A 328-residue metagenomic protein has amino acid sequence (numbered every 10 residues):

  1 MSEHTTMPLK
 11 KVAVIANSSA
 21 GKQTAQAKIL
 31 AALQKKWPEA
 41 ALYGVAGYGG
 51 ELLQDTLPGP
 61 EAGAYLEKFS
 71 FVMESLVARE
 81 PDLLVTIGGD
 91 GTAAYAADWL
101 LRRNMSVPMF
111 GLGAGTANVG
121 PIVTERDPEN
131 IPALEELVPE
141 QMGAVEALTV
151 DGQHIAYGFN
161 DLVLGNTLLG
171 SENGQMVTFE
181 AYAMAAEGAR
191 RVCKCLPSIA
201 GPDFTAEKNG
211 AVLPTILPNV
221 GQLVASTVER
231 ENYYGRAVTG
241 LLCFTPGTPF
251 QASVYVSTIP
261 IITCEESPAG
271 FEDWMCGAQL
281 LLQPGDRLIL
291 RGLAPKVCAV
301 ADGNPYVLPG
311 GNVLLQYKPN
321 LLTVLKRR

Functional and structural regions predicted by a protein language model:
M1-L83, A94, I131-A133, P139 (+1 more regions): ATP/NTP phosphate-donor binding region
P8-A16, G21, A25, G47 (+2 more regions): ATP/nucleoside-binding phosphotransfer catalytic cores, i.e., glycine-rich phosphate-binding loops
S18-S19, G89-T92, G115, T167: Short glycine-rich anion-binding loops that position phosphate/pyrophosphate groups of nucleotides and phosphorylated
K22-T24, G91-A97, N118-G120: Short glycine/serine/threonine-rich phosphate/pyrophosphate-binding segments that cradle anionic phosphate groups
E74, L83, G89-S106: Short Gly/Thr/Asp-enriched flexible loops that form oxyanion-binding sites at enzyme active sites
T86-I87, L112: Structural motif
S106-A114: Short hydrophobic/aromatic-enriched beta-strand-loop microsegments
A114-L241: Catalytic core of DAGKc-family lipid kinases
